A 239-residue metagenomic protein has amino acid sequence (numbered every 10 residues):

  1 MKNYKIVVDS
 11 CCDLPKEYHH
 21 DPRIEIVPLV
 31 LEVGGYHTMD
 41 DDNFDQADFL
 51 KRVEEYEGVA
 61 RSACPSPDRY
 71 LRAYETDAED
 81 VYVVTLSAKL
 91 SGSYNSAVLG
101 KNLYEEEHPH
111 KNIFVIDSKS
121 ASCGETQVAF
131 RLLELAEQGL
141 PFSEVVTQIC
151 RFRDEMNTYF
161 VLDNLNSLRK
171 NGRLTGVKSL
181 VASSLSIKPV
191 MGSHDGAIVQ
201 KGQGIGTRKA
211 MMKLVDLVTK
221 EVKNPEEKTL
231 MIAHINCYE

Functional and structural regions predicted by a protein language model:
M1, D77-A78, H108, P225: A structural signal for short coil/turn segments at secondary-structure junctions
K2-N3, C11-E25, V30, L90-S93 (+4 more regions): Mixed-charge interfacial surface used for oligomerization/domain docking and macromolecular partner engagement
Y4-R69: N-terminal glycine-rich anion-binding loop in soluble enzyme alpha/beta folds
V8, T85, H234: Short beta-strand/turn micro-motifs composed of small residues that flank or help shape donor/cofactor-binding pockets
P65-V81, T85-E107: Active-site cofactor/cluster-binding pocket
T85, F114-V115: A glycine-rich beta-strand to alpha-helix segment that forms a phosphate/ribose-binding loop at ligand/cofactor sites
E107-F114: Ligand-binding "clamshell"
